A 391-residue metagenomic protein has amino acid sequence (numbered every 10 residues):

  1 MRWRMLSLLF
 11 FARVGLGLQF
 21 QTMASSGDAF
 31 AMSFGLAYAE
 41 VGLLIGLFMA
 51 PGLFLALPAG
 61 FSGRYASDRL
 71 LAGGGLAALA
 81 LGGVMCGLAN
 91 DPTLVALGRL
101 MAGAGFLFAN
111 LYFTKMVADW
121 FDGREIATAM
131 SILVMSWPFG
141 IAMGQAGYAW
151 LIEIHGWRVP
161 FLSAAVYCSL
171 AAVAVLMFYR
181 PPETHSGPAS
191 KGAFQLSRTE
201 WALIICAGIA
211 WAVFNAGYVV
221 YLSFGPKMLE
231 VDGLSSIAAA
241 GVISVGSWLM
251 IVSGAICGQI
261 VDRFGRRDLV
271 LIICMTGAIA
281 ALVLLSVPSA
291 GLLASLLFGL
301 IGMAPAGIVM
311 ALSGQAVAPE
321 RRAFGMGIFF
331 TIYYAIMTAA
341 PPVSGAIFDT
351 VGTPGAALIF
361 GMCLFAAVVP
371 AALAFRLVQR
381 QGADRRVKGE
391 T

Functional and structural regions predicted by a protein language model:
M23-A24, L203-S244, W248-G254: Extracytoplasmic gate region of multi-pass secondary transporters
F54-N90: Conserved MFS/SLC helix-loop-helix module at the cytosolic interface between two early adjacent transmembrane helices
L55-S67, G254-R266, F348: Helix-to-loop junctions at the C-terminal end of transmembrane segments in multipass secondary transporters
Y65-G75, D262-M275: Cytoplasmic membrane-interface "Motif A"-like loop-to-helix N-cap segments of 12-TM Major Facilitator Superfamily
G98-S136: Cytoplasmic helix-loop-helix junction between adjacent transmembrane helices in 12-TM secondary transporters
S131-Y179: Helix-loop-helix hairpin linking two adjacent transmembrane segments in secondary transporters
R267-L312: C-terminal transmembrane helical hairpin of 12-TM major facilitator-type secondary transporters
A316-T353: A late C-terminal transmembrane helix in Major Facilitator Superfamily
